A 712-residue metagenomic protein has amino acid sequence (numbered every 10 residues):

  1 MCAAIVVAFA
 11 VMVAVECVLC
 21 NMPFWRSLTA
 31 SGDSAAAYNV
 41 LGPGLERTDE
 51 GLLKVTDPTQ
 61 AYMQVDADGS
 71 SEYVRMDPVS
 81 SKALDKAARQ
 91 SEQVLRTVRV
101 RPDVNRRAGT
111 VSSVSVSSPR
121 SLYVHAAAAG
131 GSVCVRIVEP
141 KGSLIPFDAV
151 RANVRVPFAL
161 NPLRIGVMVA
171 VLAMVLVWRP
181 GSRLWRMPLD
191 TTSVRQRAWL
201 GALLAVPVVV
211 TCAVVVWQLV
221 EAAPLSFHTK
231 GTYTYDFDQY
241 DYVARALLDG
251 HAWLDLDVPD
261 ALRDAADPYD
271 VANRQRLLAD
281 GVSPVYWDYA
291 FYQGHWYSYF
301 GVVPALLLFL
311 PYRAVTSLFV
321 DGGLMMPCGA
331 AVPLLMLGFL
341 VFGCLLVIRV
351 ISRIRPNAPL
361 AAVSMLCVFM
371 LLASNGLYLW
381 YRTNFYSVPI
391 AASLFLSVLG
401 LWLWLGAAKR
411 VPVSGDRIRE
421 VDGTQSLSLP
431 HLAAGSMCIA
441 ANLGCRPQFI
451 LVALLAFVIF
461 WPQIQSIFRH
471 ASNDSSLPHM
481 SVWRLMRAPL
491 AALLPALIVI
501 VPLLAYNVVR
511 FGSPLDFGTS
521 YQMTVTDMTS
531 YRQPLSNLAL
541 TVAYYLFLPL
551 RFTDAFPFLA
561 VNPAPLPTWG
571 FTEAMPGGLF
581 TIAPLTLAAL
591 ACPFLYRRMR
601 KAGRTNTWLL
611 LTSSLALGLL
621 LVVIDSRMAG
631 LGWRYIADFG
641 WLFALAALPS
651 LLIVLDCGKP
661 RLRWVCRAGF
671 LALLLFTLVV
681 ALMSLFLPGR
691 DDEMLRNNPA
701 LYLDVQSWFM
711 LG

Functional and structural regions predicted by a protein language model:
M1-C20, P162-D238, V363, M480-P495 (+2 more regions): Start-transfer (signal-anchor) and selected internal transmembrane alpha helices of multi-pass inner/ER membrane
Y233, D249-F300, T316-G323, L371 (+3 more regions): Interfacial juxtamembrane loops and adjacent helix segments that form the catalytic/substrate-binding surfaces
V302, G322-L340, P359-L394, S626: Aromatic- and kink-enriched transmembrane "portal" helix at the membrane-lumen/periplasm boundary that abuts
L310, M326-P356, L399: Transmembrane-helix motifs of polytopic, lipid-linked glycan transferases
A391-E420, I439, L455, L642-A646: Specific aromatic-rich, kink-prone transmembrane helix
V398, D422-R446, A453-F457, P495-L503: Membrane-interface alpha helices of multi-pass inner-membrane proteins
V452-L497: Perimembrane helix-loop-helix junctions
F556, A564-T605, A647-I653: Hydrophobic, aromatic-rich transmembrane alpha-helices and their immediate juxtamembrane boundary segments
